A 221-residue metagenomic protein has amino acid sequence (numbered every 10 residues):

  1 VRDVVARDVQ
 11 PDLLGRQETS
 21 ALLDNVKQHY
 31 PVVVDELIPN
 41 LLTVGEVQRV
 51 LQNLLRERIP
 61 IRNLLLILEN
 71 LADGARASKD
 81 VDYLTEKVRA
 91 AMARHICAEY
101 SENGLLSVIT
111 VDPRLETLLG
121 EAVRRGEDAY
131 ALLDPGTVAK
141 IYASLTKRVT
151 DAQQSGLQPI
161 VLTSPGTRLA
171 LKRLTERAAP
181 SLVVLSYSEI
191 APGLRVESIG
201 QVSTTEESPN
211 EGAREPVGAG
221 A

Functional and structural regions predicted by a protein language model:
V1-A221: Membrane-embedded alpha-helical signal segments
